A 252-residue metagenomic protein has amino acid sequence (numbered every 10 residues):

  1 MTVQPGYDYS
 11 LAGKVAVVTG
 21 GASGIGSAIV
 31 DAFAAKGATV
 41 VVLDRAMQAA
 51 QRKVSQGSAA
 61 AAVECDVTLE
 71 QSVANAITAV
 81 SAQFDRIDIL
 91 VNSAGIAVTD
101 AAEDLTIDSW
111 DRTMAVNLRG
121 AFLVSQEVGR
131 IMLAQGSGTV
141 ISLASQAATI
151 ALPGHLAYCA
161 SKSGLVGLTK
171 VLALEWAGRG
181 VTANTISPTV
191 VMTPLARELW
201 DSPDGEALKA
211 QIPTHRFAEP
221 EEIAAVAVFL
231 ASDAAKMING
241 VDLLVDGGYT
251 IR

Functional and structural regions predicted by a protein language model:
Y7-V41: Canonical Rossmann dinucleotide-binding motif of NAD(H)/NADP(H)-dependent dehydrogenases/reductases, specifically
A101-A102, T106-D111, A196, L208: Substrate-binding pocket helix/loop in short-chain dehydrogenase/reductase
E103, I150-L156, G178-R179, H215 (+1 more regions): Active-site loop immediately N-terminal to the catalytic Tyr-X3-Lys motif of short-chain dehydrogenase/reductase
F122-S125, S137, R216-V245, T250-I251: C-terminal substrate-recognition "lid" of short-chain dehydrogenase/reductases
S125, S161, T169: Active-site helix of classical SDR
R130, L174-G178, K236: Alpha-helical segment proximal to the catalytic Tyr-Lys
S145: Residue(s) in the substrate-gating loop at a strand-loop-helix junction that position the organic substrate next
